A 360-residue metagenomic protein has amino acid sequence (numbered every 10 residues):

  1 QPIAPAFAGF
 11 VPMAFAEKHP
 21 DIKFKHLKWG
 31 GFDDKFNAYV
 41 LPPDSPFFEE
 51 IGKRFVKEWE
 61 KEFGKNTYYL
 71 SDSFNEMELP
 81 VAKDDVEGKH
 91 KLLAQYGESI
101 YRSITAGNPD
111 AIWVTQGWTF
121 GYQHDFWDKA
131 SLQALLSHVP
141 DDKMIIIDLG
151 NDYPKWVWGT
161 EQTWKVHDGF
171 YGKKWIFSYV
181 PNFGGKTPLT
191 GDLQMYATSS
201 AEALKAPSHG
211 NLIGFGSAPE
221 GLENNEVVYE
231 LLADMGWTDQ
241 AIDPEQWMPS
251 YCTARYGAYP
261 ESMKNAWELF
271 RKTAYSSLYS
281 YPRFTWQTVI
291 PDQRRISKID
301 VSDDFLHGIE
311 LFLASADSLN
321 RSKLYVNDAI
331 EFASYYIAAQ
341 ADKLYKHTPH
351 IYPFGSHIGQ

Functional and structural regions predicted by a protein language model:
Q1-R271, I290-D300, L306, P349 (+1 more regions): Catalytic-core regions of glycoside hydrolase
A274: Catalytic and binding regions of secreted/periplasmic enzymes and modules that target cell-wall glycans
S277-L278, P282: An acidic, charge-biased composition feature
R283, Q287-Q360: Histidine-centered catalytic/metal-binding microenvironments
